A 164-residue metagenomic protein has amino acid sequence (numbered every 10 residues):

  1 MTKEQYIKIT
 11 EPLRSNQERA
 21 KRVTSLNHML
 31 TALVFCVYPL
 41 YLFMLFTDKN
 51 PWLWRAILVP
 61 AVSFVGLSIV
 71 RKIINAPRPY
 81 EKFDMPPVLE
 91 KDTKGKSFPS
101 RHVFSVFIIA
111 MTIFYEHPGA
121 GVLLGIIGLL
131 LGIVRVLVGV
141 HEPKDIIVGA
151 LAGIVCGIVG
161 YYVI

Functional and structural regions predicted by a protein language model:
M1-Y38, P51, L67-G95: N-terminal transmembrane-helix/juxtamembrane module of multi-pass inner/ER membrane proteins
L30-L33, P60, A120, L124-I127: Hydrophobic alpha-helical transmembrane segments of polytopic
F35-M44, V155-I158: Hydrophobic core of alpha-helical transmembrane segments in multi-pass integral membrane proteins
L40-G66: Interfacial segments of alpha-helical transmembrane regions
F43-T47, L67-N75, F114, G160-I164: Membrane-water interface at transmembrane helix exits
T47-K49, N75-Y80, G139-K144: Transmembrane helix-loop junctions in multipass membrane proteins, especially transporters and channels
V65-I73, L130-V136: Transmembrane alpha-helical segments that form the membrane-embedded catalytic/substrate-channel core of multi-pass
D84-I164: Membrane-embedded catalytic cores of phosphoryl/pyrophosphoryl-handling enzymes
